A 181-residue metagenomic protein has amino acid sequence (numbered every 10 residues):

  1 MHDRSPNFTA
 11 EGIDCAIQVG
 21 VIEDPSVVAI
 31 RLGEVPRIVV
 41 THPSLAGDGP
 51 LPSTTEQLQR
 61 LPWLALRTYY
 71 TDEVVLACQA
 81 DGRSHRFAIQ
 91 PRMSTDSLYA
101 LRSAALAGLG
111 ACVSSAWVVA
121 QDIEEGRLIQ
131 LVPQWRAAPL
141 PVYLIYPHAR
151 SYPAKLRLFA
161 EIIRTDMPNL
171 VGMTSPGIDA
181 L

Functional and structural regions predicted by a protein language model:
M1, A65, F87-S97: Short beta-strand-to-loop elements that line the ligand-binding cleft of bilobed periplasmic-binding protein-like
M1-V28, P176-L181: Central regulatory/effector-binding core of bacterial HTH transcription factors
E11, I22, I30-T41, Q57 (+2 more regions): Short Pro/Gly-enriched coil loops immediately N-terminal to beta-strands
E11-Q18, R37, L106-A111: Alpha-to-beta junction loops
D24-A29, D122-V132: Ligand-binding "clamshell"
S26-L66, D81: Flexible hinge/capping segments at coil-to-helix
R102-R127: A ligand-binding cleft/hinge motif common to bilobed small-molecule-binding domains
A116-Q121, E125, Q134-L181: C-terminal effector-binding regulatory domain of bacterial HTH transcription factors
